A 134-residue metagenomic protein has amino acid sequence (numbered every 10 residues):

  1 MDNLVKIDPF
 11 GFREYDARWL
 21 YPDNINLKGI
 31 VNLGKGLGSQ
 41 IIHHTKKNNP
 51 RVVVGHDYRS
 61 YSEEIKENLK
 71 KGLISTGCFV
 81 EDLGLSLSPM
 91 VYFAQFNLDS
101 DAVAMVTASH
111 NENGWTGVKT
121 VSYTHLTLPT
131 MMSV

Functional and structural regions predicted by a protein language model:
M1-L69, S75-T76: An N-terminal, well-structured beta->alpha segment
Q40, N97, T127: Active-site catalytic microenvironments for nucleophilic, acid-base chemistry
K46-S122: Ferredoxin-reductase
T124-T130: Conserved small/polar residues in nucleotide/adenosyl-binding loops
